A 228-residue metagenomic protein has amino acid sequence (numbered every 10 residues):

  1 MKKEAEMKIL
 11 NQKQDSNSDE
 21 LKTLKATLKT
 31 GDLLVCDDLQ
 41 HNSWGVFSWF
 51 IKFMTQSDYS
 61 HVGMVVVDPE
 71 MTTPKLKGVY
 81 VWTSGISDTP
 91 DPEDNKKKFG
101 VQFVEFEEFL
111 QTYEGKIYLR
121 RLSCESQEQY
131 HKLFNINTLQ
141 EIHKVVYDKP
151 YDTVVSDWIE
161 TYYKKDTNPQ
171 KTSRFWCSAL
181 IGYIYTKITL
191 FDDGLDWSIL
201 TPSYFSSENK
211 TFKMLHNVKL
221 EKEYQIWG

Functional and structural regions predicted by a protein language model:
M1-G228: Cysteine-nucleophile amide-bond enzymes
